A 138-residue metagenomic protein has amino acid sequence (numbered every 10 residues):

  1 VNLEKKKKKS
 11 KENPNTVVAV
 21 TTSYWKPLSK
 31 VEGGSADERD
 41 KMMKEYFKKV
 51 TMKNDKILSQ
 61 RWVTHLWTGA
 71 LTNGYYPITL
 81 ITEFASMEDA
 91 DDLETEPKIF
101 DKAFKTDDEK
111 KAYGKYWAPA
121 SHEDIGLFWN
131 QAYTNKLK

Functional and structural regions predicted by a protein language model:
V1-F104, G114-K138: Short S/T/G/P-rich N-terminal loop/turn motif that feeds into the first structured element of a domain
